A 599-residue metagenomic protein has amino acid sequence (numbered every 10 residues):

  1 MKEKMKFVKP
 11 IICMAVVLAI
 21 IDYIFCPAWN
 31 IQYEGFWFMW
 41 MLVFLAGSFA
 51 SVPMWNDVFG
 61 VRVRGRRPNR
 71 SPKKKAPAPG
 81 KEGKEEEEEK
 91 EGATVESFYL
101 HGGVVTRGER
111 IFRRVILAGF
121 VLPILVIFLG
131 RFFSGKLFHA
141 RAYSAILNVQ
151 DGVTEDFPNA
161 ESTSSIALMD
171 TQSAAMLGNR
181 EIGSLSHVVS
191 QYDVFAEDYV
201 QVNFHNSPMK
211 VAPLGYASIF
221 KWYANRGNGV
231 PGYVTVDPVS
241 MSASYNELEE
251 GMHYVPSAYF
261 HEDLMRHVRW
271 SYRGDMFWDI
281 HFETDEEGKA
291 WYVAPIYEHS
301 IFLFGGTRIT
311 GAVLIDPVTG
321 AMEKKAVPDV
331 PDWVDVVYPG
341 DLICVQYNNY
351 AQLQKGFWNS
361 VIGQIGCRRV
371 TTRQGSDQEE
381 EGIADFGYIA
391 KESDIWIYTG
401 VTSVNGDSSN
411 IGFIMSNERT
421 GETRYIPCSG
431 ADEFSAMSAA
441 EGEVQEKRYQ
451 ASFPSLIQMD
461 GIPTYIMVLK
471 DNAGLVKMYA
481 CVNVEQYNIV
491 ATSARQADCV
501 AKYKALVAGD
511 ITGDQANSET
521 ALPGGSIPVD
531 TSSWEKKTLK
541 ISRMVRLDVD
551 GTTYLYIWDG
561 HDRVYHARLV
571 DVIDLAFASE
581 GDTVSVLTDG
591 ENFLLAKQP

Functional and structural regions predicted by a protein language model:
E3-P599: Soluble extracytoplasmic regions of secretory-pathway and membrane proteins
